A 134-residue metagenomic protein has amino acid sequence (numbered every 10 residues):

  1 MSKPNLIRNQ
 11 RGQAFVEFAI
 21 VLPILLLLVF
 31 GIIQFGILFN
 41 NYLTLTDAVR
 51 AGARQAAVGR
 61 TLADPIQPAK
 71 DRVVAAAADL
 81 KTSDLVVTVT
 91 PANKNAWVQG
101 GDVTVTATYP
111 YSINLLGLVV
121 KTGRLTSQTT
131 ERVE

Functional and structural regions predicted by a protein language model:
S2, A51-E134: Short, conserved structural patches
S2-V73: Alpha-helical assembly-interface signal, strongest on the long, hydrophobic N-terminal helix that forms
